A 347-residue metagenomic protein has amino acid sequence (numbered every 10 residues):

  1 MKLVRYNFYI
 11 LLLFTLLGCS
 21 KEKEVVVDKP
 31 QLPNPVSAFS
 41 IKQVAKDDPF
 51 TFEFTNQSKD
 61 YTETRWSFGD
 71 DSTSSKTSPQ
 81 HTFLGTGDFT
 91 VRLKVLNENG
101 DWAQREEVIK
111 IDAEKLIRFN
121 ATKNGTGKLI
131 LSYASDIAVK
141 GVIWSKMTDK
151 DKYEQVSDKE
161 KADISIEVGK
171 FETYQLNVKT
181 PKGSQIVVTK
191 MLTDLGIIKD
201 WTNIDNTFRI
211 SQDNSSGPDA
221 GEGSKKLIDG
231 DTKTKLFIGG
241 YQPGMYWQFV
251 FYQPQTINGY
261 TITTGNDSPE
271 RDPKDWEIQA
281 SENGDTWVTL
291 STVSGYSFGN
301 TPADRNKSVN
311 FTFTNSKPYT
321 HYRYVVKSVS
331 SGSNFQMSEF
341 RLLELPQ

Functional and structural regions predicted by a protein language model:
M1-G18: Sec-dependent bacterial lipoprotein signal peptides
C19-D200: Extracellular/lumenal mature domains of secreted and surface-exposed proteins
T62-T64, V139-V142, M245, Q255-N258 (+1 more regions): Short beta-strand/loop motifs in extracellular/secreted proteins, especially within beta-sandwich accessory domains
S67-G69, I143-M147, T263-G265, Q279-N283 (+1 more regions): Predominantly extracellular/luminal cell-surface or secreted proteins
Q80-H81, D163, T234-G239, Y246-W247 (+2 more regions): Beta-strand-rich interaction surfaces with strong enrichment in secreted/lumenal proteins
L192-Y252, G265-E270, R341-Q347: Disordered, acidic Ser/Thr/Pro-rich linker "stalks" and the adjacent N-terminal cap of the next globular domain
S215, Y241-G244, P269-Q347: Trp- and acidic/polar-enriched beta-sheet ligand-binding modules for extracellular glycan and matrix recognition
Q255-D267, Y324: A short beta-strand element within beta-rich, extracytoplasmic domains of secreted/secretory-pathway proteins
